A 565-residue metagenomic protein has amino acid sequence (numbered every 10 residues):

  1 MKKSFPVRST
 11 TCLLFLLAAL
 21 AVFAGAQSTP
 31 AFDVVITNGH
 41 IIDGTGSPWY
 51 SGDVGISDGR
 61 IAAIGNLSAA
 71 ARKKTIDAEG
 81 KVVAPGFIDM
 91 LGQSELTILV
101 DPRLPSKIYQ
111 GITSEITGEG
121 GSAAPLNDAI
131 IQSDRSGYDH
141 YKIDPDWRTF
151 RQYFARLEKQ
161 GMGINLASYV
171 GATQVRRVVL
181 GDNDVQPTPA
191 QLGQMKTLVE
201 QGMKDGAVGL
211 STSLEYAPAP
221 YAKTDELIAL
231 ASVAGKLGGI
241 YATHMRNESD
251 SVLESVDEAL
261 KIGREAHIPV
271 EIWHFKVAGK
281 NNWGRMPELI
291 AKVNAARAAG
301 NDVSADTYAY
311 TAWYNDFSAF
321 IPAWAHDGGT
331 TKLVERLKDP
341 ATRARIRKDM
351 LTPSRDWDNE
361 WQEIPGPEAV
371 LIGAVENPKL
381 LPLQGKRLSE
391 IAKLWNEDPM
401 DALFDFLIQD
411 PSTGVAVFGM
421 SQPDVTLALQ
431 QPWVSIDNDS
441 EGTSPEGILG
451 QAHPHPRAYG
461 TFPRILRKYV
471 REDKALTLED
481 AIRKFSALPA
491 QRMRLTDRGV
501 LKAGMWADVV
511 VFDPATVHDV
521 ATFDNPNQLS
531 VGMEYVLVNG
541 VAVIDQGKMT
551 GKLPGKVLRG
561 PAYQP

Functional and structural regions predicted by a protein language model:
T10-F23: Bacterial N-terminal signal peptides
S28-F32, I41-G86, D101: Histidine-rich, glycine-flanked metal-binding segment
G39, D339, L427-W433, D439 (+2 more regions): C-terminal cap of metal-dependent C-N hydrolases
G39, V54, G59, G80 (+13 more regions): Divalent metal-coordination and catalytic microenvironments
I41-D53, G414-V425, D473-I482, A490-N527: Acidic, glycine-enriched loop/beta-strand segments at the rims of small-molecule binding/catalytic pockets
A78-V83, F87-I88, G92, I98-G209 (+2 more regions): Divalent-metal coordination cores built from histidine and acidic residues
F154-L157, M162-P189, G193-Y216, L227 (+4 more regions): Active-site neighborhoods of metal-dependent hydrolases
T224, I228-G239, T243, A266: Alpha-helix-loop-beta-strand connector modules within alpha/beta enzyme cores
